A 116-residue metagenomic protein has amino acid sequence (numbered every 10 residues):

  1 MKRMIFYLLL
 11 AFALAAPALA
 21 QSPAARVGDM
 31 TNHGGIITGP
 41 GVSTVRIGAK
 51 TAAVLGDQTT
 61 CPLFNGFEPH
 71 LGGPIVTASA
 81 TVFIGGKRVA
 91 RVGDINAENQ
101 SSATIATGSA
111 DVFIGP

Functional and structural regions predicted by a protein language model:
M1-M4: Positively charged n-region of N-terminal signal peptides that target proteins for export
F6, F12, P17-P116: Intrinsically disordered, low-complexity proline/glycine-rich segments
